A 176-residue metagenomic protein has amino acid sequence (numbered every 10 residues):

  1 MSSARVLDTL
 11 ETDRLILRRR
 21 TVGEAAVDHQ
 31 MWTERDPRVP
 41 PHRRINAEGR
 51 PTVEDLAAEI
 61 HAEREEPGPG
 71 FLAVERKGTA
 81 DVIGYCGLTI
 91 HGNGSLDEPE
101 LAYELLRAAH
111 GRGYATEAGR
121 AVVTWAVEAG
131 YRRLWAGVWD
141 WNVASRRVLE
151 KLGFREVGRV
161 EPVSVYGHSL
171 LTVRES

Functional and structural regions predicted by a protein language model:
M1-A108, A121, W125, A129 (+2 more regions): GNAT-family acyltransferases
A80, G113, G130, N142: Conserved G/P- and acidic residue-centered "switch" motifs that form tight phosphate/ATP-binding loops in soluble
R107, T116, R120, V143: Residues forming the Rossmann-fold NAD(P)(H) cofactor-binding site
G111-T116, V127: Glycine-rich acyl-CoA binding loop
A129-G137: Conserved GNAT acetyl-CoA-binding A-motif
A136-R146: Conserved beta-strand-loop-alpha-helix junction that forms the acyl-donor binding cleft
L149, F154: Conserved active-site tyrosine of GNAT-family acetyltransferases
